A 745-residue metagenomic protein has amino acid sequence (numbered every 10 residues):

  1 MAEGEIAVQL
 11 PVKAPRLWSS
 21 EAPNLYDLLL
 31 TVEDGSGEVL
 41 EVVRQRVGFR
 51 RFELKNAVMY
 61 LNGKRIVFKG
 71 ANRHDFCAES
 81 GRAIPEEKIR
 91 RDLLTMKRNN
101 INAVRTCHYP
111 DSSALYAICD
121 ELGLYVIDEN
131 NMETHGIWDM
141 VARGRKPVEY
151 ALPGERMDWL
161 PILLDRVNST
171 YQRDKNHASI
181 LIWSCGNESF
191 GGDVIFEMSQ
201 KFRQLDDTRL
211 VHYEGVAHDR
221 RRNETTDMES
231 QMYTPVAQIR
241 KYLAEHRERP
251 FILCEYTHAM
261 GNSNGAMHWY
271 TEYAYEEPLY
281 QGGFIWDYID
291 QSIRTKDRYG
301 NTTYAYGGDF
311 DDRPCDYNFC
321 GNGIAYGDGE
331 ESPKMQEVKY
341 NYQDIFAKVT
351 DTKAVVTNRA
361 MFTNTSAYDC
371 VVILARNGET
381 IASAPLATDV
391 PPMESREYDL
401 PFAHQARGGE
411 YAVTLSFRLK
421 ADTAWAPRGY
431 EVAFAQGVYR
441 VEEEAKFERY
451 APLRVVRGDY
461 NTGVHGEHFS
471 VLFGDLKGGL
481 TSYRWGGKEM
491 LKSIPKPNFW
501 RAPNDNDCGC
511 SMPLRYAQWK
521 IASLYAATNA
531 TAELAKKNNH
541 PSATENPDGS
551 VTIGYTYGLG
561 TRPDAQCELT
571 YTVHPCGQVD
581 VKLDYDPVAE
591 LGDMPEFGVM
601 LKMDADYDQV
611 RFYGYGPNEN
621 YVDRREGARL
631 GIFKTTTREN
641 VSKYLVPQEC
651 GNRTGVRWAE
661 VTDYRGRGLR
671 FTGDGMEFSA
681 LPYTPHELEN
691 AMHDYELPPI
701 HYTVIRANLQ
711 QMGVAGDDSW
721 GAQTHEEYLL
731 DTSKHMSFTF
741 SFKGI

Functional and structural regions predicted by a protein language model:
M1-S113, I118, L122-V126, R166 (+5 more regions): Secreted/periplasmic carbohydrate-active enzymes, especially glycoside hydrolases
L93-M96, A103-N322, Y326-D328: Substrate-binding/catalytic cleft of secreted carbohydrate-active enzymes, primarily glycoside hydrolases
